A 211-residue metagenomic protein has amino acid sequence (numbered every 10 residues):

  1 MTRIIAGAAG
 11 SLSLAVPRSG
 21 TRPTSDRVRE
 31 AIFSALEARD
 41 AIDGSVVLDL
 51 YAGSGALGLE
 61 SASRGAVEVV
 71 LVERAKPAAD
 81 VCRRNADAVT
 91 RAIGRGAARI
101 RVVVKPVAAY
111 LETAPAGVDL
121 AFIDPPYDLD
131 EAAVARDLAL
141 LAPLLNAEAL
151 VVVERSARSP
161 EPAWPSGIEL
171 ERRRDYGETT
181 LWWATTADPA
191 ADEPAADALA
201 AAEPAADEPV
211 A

Functional and structural regions predicted by a protein language model:
M1-A211: Class I S-adenosyl-L-methionine-dependent methyltransferase catalytic core
